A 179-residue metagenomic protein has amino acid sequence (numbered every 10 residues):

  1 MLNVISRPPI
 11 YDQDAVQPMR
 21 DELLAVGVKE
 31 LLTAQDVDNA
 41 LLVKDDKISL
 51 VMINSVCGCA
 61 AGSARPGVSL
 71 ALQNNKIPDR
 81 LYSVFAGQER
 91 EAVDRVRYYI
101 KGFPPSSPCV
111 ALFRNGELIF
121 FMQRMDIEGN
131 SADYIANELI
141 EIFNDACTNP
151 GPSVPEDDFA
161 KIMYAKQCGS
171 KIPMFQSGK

Functional and structural regions predicted by a protein language model:
M1-K44, V93-V96, G102-S106, A111-K179: Non-globular targeting/processing and membrane-anchoring segments
L31, M52-N54, K76-V96: Thiol-based oxidoreductase modules, predominantly thioredoxin-like and allied folds used for disulfide exchange
D38, C57-G58, Q88: Short, catalytically relevant binding-site loops at active-site mouths
K44-D46, R65-P66: Glycine-rich loop at the start of a catalytic domain that most often binds anionic cofactors/ligands
D45-C57: Short active-site neighborhood of thiol/selenol oxidoreductases, capturing the structured segment around
A60-S63, E91-V93: Active-site-adjacent loop/helix micro-motif of nuclease/hydrolase catalytic cores
G62-N74: Typically the conserved alpha-helix immediately C-terminal to a functionally engaged Cys/Sec in thioredoxin-like
